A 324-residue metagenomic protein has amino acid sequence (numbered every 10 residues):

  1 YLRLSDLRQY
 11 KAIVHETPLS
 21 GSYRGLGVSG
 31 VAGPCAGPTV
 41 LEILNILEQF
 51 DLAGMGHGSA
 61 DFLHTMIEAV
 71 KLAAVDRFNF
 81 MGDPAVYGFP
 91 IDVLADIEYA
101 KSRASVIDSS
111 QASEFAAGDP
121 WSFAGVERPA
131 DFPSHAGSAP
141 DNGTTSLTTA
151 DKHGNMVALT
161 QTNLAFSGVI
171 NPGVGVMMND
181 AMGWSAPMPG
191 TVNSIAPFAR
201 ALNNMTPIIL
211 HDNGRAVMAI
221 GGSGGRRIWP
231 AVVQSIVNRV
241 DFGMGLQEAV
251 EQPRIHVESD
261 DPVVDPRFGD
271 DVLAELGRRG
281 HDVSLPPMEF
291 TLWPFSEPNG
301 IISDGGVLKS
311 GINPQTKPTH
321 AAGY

Functional and structural regions predicted by a protein language model:
Y1-G33, A136, T149: Accessory "access/gating" subregions that flank catalytic or transport cores
Y1-S5, T145, A150-M218, F242 (+1 more regions): Active-site rim segments in enzyme catalytic domains, especially the processed small/beta chain of N-terminal
L4, Q49-T162, L285-P287: Internal maturation/activation junctions in enzymes
K11-A12, G137-N142, R200-A201: Short loop/turn motifs at secondary-structure junctions and domain boundaries
G30-G33, P38, L210-R227, R239: Extended C-terminal regions of large enzymes
N45-E48, G222-M244: Alpha-helical support elements that line or immediately flank enzyme active sites and cofactor-binding pockets
H153, F198-A199, V232, D241-L292: Extended C-terminal subregions enriched in glycine
